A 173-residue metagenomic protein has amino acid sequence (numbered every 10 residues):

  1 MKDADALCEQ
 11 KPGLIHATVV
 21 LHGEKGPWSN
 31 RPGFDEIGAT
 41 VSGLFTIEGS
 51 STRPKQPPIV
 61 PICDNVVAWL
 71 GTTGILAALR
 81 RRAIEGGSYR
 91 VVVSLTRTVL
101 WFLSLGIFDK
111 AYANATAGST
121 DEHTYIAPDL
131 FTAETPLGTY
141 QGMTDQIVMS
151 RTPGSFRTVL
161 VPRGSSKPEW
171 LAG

Functional and structural regions predicted by a protein language model:
M1-E9: A structured beta-alpha segment of the ubiquitous adenosine-cofactor-binding alpha/beta core
C8-S165, E169-G173: Active-site-adjacent "lid/gating" segments in soluble enzymes
